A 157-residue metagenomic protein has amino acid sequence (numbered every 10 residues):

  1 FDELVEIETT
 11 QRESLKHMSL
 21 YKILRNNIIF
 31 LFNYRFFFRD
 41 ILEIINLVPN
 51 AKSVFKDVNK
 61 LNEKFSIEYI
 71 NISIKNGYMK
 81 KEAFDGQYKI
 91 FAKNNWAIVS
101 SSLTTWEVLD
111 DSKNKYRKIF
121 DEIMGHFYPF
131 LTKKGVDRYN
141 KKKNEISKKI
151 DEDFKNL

Functional and structural regions predicted by a protein language model:
F1, I23, N27, Y34 (+2 more regions): Hydrophobic/aromatic residues within well-ordered alpha-helical segments
I7-F37: Hydrophobic alpha-helical connector segments
I7-R12, F38-I45, G77, S102-D110: Secondary-structure edge/capping motif, primarily at the C-terminal ends of alpha-helices and the immediately following
R25-F32, I41-N46, G125-L131: Helix-loop "lid/cap" segments that line or gate small-molecule binding pockets
F32-N33, F37-I41, N46, V54-L61: Internal, conserved structured core segments that host functional sites
R39-L42, V54, K81-E82, V108 (+1 more regions): Short, hydrophobic secondary-structure boundary micro-motifs
N50-N76, Q87-T104, M124-P129: Amphipathic alpha-helical packing segments from all-alpha helical-bundle domains
T104, V108-L157: C-terminal peripheral helix-coil segments that are non-catalytic and often amphipathic
